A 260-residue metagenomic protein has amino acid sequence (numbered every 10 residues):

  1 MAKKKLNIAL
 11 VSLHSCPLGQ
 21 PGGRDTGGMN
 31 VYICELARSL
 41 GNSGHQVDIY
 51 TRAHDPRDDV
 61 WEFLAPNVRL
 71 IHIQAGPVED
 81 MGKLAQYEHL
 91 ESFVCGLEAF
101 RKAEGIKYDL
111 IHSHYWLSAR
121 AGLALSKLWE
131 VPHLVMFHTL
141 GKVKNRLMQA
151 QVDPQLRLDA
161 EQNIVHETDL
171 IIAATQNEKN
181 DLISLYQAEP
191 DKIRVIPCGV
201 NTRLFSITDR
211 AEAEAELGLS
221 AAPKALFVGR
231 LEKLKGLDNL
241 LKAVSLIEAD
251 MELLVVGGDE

Functional and structural regions predicted by a protein language model:
M1-H72: N-terminal subdomain of nucleotide-sugar transferases
R101-S118, G122, P132: Short N-terminal targeting/anchoring amphipathic segment
H112, E167-T175, R194: A short beta-strand/loop micro-motif in the catalytic core of glycosyltransferases that engages the nucleotide-sugar
P132-L134, K142-N163: Nucleotide-sugar donor phosphate/pyrophosphate-binding loop at the beta->alpha transition of glycosyltransferases
N177, G199: Carbohydrate-associated surface elements
S206-L219, K224: A short helix/loop element that forms part of the nucleotide-sugar donor recognition site in Leloir-type
L219-K235, L241-V244, L254: Conserved donor-binding/catalytic core segment of Leloir-type glycosyltransferases
E252-E260: Glycosyltransferase donor-sugar binding loop
